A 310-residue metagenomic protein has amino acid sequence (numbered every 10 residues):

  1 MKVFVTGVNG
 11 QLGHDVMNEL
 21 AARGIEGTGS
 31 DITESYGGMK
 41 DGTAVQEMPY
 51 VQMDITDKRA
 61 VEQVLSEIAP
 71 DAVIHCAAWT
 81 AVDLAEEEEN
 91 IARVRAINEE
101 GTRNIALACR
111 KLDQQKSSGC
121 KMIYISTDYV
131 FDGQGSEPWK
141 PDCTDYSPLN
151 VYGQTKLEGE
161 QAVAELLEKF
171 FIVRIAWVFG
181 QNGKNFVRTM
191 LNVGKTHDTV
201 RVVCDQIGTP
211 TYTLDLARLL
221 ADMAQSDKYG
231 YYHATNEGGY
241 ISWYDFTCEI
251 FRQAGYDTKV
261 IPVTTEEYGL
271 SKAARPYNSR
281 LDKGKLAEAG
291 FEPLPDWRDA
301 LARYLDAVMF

Functional and structural regions predicted by a protein language model:
M1-R23: N-terminal Rossmann NAD(P)H-binding glycine-rich loop of SDR-like oxidoreductase domains
T6, S30, V73-A77, M122-T127 (+2 more regions): SDR active-site strand-loop-helix element
T43-D57: Rossmann-fold cofactor-recognition segment
I55-I97: NAD(P)H-binding glycine-rich loop region in Rossmannoid oxidoreductase-like domains and their noncatalytic homologs
A92-N104, V130-V173, V178: Catalytic helix-loop patch of NAD(P)-dependent Rossmann-fold dehydrogenases
Q161-G208, L214-D215: NAD(P)-dependent short-chain dehydrogenase/reductase
L219, S226-S271, Y277-N278: Mid/C-terminal beta-alpha module of Rossmann-like enzyme folds, strongest in SDR-family dehydrogenases/epimerases
S242-C248, T264-Y304, M309: Conserved C-terminal active-site "lid" loop/helix of NAD(P)H-dependent oxidoreductases that clamps the redox cofactor
